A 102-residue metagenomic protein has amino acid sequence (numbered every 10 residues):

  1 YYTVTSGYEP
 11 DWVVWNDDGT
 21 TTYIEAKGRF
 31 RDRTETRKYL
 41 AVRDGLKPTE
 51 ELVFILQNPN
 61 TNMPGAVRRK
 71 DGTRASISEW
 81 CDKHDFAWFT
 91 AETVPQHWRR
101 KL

Functional and structural regions predicted by a protein language model:
Y1-D18, K27-T36: Active-site metal-binding core of divalent-cation-utilizing nuclease and nuclease-like domains
Y2-S6, L52, H97-L102: Accessory recognition modules or surfaces
E9, D71-A75, R100-L102: Short, surface-exposed amphipathic charged segments that create phosphate/polyanion-binding patches used for binding
I24: Conserved beta3 VAIK motif of the Hanks protein kinase fold
G28-H84: Catalytic cores of nucleic-acid endonucleases
K83-R99: Charged, structured surface patches that assemble and position nucleic-acid processing machinery
